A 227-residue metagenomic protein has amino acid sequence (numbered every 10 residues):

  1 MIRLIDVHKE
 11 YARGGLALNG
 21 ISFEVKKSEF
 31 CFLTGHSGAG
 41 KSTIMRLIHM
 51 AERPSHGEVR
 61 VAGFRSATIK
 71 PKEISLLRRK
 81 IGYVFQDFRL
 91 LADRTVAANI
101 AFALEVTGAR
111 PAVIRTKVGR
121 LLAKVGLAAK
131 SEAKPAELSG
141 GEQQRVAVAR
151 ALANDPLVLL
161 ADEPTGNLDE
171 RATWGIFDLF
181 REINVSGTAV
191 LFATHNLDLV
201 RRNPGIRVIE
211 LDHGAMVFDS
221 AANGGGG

Functional and structural regions predicted by a protein language model:
H49: Helix-to-loop junction immediately C-terminal to a conserved catalytic motif
G57-R65: Conserved ABC transporter NBD signature motif
S66-G82, V185: ABC ATPase NBD coupling module
R94-F102: Short coil-to-helix segment of the ABC ATPase nucleotide-binding domain corresponding to the Q-loop/switch region
K134-L138, E142-Q144: Conserved ABC ATPase signature
A153-L157: A short, proline-enriched helix->beta-strand linker immediately N-terminal to the Walker B motif in ABC-type P-loop
L159-D162: Catalytic Walker B motif of ABC-type/P-loop ATPase nucleotide-binding domains
